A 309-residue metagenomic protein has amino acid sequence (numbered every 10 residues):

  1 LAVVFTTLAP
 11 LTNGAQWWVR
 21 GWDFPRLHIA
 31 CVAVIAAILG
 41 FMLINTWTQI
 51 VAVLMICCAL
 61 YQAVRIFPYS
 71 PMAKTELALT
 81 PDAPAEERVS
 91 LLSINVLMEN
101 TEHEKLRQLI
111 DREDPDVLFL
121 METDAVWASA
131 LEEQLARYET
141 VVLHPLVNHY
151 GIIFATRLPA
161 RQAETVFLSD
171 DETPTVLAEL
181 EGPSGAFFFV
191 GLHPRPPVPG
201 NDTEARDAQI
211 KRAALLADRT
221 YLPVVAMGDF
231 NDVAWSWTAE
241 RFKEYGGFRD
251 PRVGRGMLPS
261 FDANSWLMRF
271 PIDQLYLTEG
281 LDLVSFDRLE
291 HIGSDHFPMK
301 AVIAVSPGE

Functional and structural regions predicted by a protein language model:
L1-F41: Membrane-embedded alpha-helical segments of integral membrane proteins
L8-A9, L77-P81, S129, W237: Intrinsically disordered, low-complexity boundary segments flanking structured domains
Q16, T46-W47, P71, E139-T140 (+1 more regions): Secondary-structure boundary/capping signal
L27-I29, I66, D207: Hydrophobic alpha-helical segments, especially transmembrane helices and their immediate juxtamembrane helical caps
A33-P68, T173-H193: Glycine/proline-rich, flexible active-site/cofactor-binding loop segments that harbor closely spaced acidic
M42, Q49-R112: N-terminal signal-anchor transmembrane helix
L91-L92, L97-R112, V117-E309: Soluble catalytic domains of enzymes that build or remodel membrane lipids, polysaccharides, and related
